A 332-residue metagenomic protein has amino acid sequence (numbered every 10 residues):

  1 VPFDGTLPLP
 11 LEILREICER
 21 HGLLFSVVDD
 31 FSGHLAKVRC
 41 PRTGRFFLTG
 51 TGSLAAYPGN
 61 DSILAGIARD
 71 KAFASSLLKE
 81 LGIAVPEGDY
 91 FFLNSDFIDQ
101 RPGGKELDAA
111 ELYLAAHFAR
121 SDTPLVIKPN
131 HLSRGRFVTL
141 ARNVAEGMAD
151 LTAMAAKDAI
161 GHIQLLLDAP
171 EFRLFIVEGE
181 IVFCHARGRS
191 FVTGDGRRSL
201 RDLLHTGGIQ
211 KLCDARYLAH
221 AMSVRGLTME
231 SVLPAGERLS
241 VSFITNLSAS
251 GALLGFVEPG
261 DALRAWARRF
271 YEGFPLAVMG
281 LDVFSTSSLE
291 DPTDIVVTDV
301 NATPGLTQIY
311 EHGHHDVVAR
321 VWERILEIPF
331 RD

Functional and structural regions predicted by a protein language model:
V1-L77, I98-R101: ATP-binding N-terminal substructure of ATP-dependent carboxylate-amine bond-forming enzymes
G33, L93-N94, T286: Positions that flank functional sites
A36-L48, R173-V177, I181, E290-Q308: A short beta-strand motif that forms the metal-chelation/ATP-contact edge of phosphoryl-transfer active sites
L54, L64-K211, R264: Active-site nucleotide/adenylate-binding loops and adjacent lid/helix of ATP-dependent enzymes
Q164-L167, D282-T286: Short, solvent-exposed loop/turn elements at beta->coil junctions and helix N-caps that rim active or binding pockets
I176-W266, L306-V317: ATP-dependent carboxylate/phosphate-activation module, predominantly the ATP-grasp catalytic core and closely related
V241-A265, Y271-V278, F284-D332: C-terminal active-site "lid" helix and adjoining low-complexity regulatory extension at the edge of ATP-using catalytic
